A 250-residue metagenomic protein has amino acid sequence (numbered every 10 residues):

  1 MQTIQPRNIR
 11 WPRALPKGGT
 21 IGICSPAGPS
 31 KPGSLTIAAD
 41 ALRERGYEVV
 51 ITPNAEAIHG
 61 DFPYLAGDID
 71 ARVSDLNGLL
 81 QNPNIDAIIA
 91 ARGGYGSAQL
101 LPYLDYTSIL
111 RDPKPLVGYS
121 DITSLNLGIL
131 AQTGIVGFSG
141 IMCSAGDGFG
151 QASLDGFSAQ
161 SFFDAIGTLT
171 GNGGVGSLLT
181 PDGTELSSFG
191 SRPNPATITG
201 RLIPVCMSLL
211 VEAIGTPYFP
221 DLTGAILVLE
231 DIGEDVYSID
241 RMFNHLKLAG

Functional and structural regions predicted by a protein language model:
M1-N84: ATP/NTP phosphate-donor binding region
I37-L42, D105, M242-L248: Short, solvent-exposed amphipathic alpha-helical segments in soluble enzyme and RNA/protein-processing domains
A87-A98, Y103, Y119: N-terminal glycine-rich "phosphate-gripper" loop used for MgATP/nucleotide binding and carboxylate activation
I89, V117, I226-V228: Structural motif
L104-Q132, V136-C143: Short, acidic/small-residue loops that bind anionic groups at enzyme active sites
V136-S208: Conserved anion/nucleotide-ligand pocket segment
Y218-G250: Internal helical hairpin/lid segments
